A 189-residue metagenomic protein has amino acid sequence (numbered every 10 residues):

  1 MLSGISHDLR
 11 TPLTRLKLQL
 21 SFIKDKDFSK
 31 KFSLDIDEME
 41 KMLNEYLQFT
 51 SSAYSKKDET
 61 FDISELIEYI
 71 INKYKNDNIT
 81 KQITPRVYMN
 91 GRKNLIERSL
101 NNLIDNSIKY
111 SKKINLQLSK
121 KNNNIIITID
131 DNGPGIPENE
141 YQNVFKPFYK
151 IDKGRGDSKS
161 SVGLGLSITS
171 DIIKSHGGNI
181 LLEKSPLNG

Functional and structural regions predicted by a protein language model:
S52-K56, Y88-G91: Conserved micro-motifs of the catalytic ATP-binding
T80-N90, K121: Conserved catalytic submotifs in the C-terminal HATPase_c
K113-N123: Short beta-strand/loop element within the Bergerat-fold HATPase_c
D131: Acidic ATP/Mg2+-coordinating residue in the GHKL
I136-F148: Short conserved segment of the HATPase_c
G165, T169: Short alpha-helical Gxxx[C/S/T] motif in the catalytic ATP-binding
G177-G178: Conserved glycine-rich
